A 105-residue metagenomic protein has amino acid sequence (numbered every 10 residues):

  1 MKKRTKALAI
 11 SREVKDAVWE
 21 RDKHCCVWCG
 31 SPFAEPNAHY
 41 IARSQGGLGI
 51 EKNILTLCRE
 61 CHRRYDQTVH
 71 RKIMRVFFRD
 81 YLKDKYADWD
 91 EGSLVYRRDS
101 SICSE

Functional and structural regions predicted by a protein language model:
M1-K2, S11: Short, Lys/Arg-enriched N-terminal segment that forms or immediately precedes the first helix of a structured domain
K2-K6, S44-L55, R63-E105: Polybasic, low-complexity binding patches
A9-P36, C58-E60: Short cysteine-rich loop/turn motifs with clustered Cys
A34-S44: Short recognition patches in nucleic-acid-associated and regulatory proteins
